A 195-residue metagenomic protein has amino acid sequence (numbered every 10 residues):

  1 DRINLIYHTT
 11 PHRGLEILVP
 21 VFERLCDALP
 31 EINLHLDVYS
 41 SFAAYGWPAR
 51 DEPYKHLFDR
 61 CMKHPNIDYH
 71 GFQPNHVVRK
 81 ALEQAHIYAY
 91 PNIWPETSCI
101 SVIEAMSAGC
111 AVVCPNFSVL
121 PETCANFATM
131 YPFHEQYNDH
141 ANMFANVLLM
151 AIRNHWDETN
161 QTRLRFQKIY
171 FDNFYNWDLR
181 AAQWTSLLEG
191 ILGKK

Functional and structural regions predicted by a protein language model:
D1-R13, V19-F22, D37: Conserved donor-binding/catalytic core segment of Leloir-type glycosyltransferases
S40, R50-H76: Nucleotide-activated donor-binding/catalytic signature segment of Leloir-type glycosyltransferases, i.e., the conserved
N75, K80-A85: Short alpha-helical donor nucleotide-sugar binding micro-motif in glycosyltransferases
E83-T97, C110: Acidic donor-binding loop of glycosyltransferase active sites
E96-C99, M106, N116: Short glycine/acidic-rich beta->alpha loop that forms part of the nucleotide-sugar donor binding site in diverse
A111-C114, P121: Short hydrophobic beta-strand element within catalytic cores of glycosyltransferases and related nucleotide-activated
P121-I152: Change "using UDP/GDP/dTDP sugars" to "using nucleotide sugars
D157-G193: A charged, aromatic-enriched C-terminal amphipathic alpha-helix characteristic of glycosyltransferases across folds
